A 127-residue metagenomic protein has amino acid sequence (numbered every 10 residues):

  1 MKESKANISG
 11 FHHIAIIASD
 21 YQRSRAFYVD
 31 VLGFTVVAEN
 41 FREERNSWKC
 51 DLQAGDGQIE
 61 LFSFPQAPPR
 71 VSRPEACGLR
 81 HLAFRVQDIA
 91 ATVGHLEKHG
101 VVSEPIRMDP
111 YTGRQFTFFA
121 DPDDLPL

Functional and structural regions predicted by a protein language model:
M1-N7, V93-L127: Vicinal oxygen chelate
M1-Q22, L79-F84: N-terminal beta-strand motif that seeds the catalytic metal site of vicinal oxygen chelate
A6, R42, C50-D51, V71-P74 (+1 more regions): Short secondary-structure boundary/capping segments
G10, N46-W48, G78, G113: Exposed loop/turn and edge beta-strand positions of beta-sandwich/beta-sheet ligand-binding modules
I16-I59, K98: Core segments of cupin and vicinal oxygen chelate
V37-E39, R45-S47, L61, Q66-S72 (+1 more regions): A short, acidic/glycine-rich surface segment
G55-I59, Q66-P68, I89-A90: Short, charged/polar surface micro-motifs in flexible loops or helix N-caps
